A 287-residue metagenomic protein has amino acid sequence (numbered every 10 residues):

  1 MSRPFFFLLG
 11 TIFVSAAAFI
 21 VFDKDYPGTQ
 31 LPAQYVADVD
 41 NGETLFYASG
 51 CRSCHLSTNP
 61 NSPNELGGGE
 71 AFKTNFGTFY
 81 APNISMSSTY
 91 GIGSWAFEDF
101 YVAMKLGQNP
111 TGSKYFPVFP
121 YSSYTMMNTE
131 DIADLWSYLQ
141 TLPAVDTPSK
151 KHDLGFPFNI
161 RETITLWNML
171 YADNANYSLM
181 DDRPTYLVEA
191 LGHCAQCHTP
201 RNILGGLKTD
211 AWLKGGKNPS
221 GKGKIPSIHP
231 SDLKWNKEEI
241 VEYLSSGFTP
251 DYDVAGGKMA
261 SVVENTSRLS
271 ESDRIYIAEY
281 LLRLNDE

Functional and structural regions predicted by a protein language model:
M1-D40, E130, N285-D286: N-terminal export/targeting leaders of redox proteins
P4-F19, S122, M127-T185, P200 (+2 more regions): Extended surface/linker regions that mediate inter-domain or inter-protein docking in multi-component redox
F22-Y47, E162-E189: Electrostatic cytochrome c docking/interface patches
D25-T29, D40-E43, L56, P63-Y90 (+4 more regions): Sequence context of c-type cytochrome heme-c attachment sites
G42, A48-T58, F100, L135 (+4 more regions): The canonical Cys-X-X-Cys-His
A71-D99, S122-I132, W212-D251, V262-I275: Electron-transfer interface patches adjacent to heme c in soluble/periplasmic c-type cytochromes and di-/multiheme
F79, P157-A175, P200-D232, D253-A260: Primarily the internal scaffold of c-type cytochrome electron-transfer domains, especially repeated/multiheme c-type
T111-S113, A195, L204-G206, W235-E239 (+1 more regions): Substrate-binding/catalytic groove segments of enzymes that remodel or degrade extracellular structural polymers
